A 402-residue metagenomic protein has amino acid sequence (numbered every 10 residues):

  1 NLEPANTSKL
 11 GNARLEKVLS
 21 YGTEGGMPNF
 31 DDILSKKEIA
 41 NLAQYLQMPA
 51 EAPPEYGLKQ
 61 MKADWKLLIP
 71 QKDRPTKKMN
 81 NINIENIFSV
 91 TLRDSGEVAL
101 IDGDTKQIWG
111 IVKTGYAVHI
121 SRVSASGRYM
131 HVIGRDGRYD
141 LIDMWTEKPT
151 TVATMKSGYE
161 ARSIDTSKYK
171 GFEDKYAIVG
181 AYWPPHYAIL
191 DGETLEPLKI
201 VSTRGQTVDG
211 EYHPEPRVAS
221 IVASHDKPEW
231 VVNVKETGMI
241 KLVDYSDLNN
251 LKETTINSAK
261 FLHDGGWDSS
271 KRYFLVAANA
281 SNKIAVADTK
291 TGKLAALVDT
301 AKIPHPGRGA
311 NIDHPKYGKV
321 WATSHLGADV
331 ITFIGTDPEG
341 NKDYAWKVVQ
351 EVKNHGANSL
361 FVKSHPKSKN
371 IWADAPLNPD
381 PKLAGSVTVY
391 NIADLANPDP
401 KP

Functional and structural regions predicted by a protein language model:
L2-E51: Extracytoplasmic electron-transfer domains, predominantly the class I c-type cytochrome c fold
L58-D64, A153-G158, K199-P216, D247-S258 (+3 more regions): Surface-exposed loop and turn segments in beta-propeller and other repeat-based domains that flank or scaffold
D64-N83, R122-S126, I164-E173, E211-D226 (+3 more regions): Structural signature of eukaryotic scaffold interfaces centered on beta-propeller domains
E97, R138-I142, P185-I189, G238-V243 (+3 more regions): Structural motif
I108-A177, G205-V208: Blade-loop segments of beta-propeller domains
I142-E147, L190-L198, D244-L248, D288-K293 (+2 more regions): Short loop/turn segments immediately following beta-strands, especially the blade-tip and inter-blade linker loops
T151-G238, N249-N257, L262: Asp-box/WD-like beta-propeller blade repeats and closely related beta-sheet repeat scaffolds
G318-T323, D329-I331, G356-P402: Loop/turn-rich, solvent-exposed surfaces of beta-rich toroidal or solenoidal domains
